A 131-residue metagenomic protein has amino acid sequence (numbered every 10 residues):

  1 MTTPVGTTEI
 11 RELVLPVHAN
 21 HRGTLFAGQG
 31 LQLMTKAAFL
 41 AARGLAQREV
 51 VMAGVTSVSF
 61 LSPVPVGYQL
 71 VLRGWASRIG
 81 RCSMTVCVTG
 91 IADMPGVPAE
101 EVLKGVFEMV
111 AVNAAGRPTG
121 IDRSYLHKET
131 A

Functional and structural regions predicted by a protein language model:
M1-G54, V110-A131: Hot-dog-fold acyl-thioester-processing enzymes
T3-E9, P65-V66, S77-A131: HotDog/MaoC-like acyl-thioester-processing domains
Q47-Y68: Small beta-barrel nucleic-acid-binding modules, principally OB-folds
